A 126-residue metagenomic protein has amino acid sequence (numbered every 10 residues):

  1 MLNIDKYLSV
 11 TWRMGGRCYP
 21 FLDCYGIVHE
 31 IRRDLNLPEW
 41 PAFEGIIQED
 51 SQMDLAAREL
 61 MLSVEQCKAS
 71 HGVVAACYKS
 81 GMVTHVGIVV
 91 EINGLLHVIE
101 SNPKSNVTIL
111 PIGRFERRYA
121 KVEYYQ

Functional and structural regions predicted by a protein language model:
D5-G16: A glycine-biased structural micro-motif
L8, N36-E39, T108: Glycine-rich, flexible loop/turn motifs
G15, E39-E44: Surface-exposed patches in mature extracellular/periplasmic domains of secreted proteins
G16-L35: Active-site nucleophilic cysteine motif
I31-E39, I47, K79: Generic secondary-structure microfeatures
F43-N106, G113: ...with weaker cross-activation on analogous glycine-rich loops/strands in unrelated enzymes
L110-Q126: Intrinsically disordered, low-complexity, charged/polar segments
